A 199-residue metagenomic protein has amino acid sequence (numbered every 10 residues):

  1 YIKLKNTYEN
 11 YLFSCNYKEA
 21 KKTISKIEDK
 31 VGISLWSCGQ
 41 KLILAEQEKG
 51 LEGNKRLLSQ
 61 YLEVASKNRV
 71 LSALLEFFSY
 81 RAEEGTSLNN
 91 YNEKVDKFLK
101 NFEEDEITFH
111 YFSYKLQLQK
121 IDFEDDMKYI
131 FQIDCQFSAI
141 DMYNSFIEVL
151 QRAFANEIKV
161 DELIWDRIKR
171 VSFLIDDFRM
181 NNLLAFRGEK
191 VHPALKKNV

Functional and structural regions predicted by a protein language model:
I2-K22: Alpha-helical segment of the N-proximal tetratricopeptide repeat
I2-K3, W36, R69-L74, T108: Start-of-helix register in tetratricopeptide repeats
N6-N10, Q40-Q47, F77-G85, Y114-L118 (+1 more regions): Residue-level signature for tetratricopeptide repeat
Y17-I27, G50-A65, S87-E106, F123-V199: Alpha-helical repeat scaffolds
K22-K49: Short, charge-rich amphipathic alpha-helical segments embedded in non-transmembrane helical bundles/solenoids
G32, A65-S66: Short coil turns that delineate tetratricopeptide repeat
G39, S72-E76, H110, D141-N144 (+1 more regions): Short, structured coil/turn linkers that connect adjacent secondary-structure elements
Q60, V64, L75-A82: Charged, helix-prone or intrinsically disordered regulatory segments positioned adjacent to compact structured domains
